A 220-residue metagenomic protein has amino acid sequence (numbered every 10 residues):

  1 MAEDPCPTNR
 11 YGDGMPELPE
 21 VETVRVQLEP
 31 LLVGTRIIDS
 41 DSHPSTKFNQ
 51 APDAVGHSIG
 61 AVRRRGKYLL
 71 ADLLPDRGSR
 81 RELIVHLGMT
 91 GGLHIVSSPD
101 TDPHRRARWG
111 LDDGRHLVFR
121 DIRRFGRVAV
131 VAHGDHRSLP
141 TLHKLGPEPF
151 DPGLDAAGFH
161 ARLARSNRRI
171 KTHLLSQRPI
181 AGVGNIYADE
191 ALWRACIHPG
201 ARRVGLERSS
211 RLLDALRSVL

Functional and structural regions predicted by a protein language model:
M1-C6: Extreme N-terminal basic, low-complexity initiation segments that serve as generic localization/processing leaders
P7-V128: Gly/Gly-Pro- and Ser/Thr-rich, intrinsically disordered tail segments characteristic of DNA damage-repair and tolerance
Y11-G12, G78-G182, Y187-A188, L192-R194 (+2 more regions): Phosphate/anion-contacting hairpin/loop surfaces
L31, H173, V219: Short alpha-helical functional segments enriched in proximate histidine and acidic residues
I197-E207: Short conserved catalytic/interaction loops centered on acidic-Pro-aromatic/His motifs
S209-L220: Double-stranded beta-helix
